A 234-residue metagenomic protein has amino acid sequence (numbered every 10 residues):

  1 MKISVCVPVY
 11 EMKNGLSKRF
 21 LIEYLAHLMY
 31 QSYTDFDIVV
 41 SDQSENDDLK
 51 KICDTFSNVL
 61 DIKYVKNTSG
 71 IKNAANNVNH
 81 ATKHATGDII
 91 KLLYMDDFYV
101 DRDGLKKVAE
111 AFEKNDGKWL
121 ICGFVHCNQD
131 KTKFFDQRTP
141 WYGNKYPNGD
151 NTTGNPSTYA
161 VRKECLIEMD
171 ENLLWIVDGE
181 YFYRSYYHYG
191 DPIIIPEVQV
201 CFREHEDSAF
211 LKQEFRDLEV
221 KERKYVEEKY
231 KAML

Functional and structural regions predicted by a protein language model:
K2-S4, M29-V40, L60-K63: Short loop->beta transition adjacent to catalytic acidic/histidine clusters or analogous donor-positioning motifs
C6, P140-E222: Conserved nucleotide-sugar donor-binding catalytic segment
K13-Y30: Short, well-formed alpha-helical segments that are part of the catalytic scaffolds of diverse glycosyltransferases
L28, D42-E45, S69: Conserved short acidic donor-positioning loop in nucleotide-sugar-dependent glycosyltransferases
D42-K51, Y94: A conserved acidic beta->alpha catalytic loop
T68-A85: Glycine-rich, basic loop-to-helix element that forms the pyrophosphate-binding segment of sugar-nucleotide handling
I90: Short aromatic/hydrophobic "clamp" motif used to bind/position activated sugar donors
F98, D103-F134: Conserved donor NDP-sugar-binding/catalytic core segment of glycosyltransferases
